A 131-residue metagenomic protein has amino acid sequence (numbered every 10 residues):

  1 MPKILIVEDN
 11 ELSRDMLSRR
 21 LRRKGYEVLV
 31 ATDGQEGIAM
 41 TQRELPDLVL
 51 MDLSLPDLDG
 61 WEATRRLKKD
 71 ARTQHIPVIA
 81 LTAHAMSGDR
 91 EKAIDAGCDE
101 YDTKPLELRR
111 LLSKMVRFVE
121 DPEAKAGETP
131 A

Functional and structural regions predicted by a protein language model:
E8, T32: Conserved acidic carboxylate
D15-R23: Charged docking surfaces used in two-component/phosphorelay signaling
D52, T82: Active-site residues of response regulator receiver
P56, Q74, M86: The feature encodes the CheY-like receiver
M86, T103-K104: Residues at the ends of beta-strands that form strand-to-helix hinge/output surfaces
P105-M115: C-terminal output helix
